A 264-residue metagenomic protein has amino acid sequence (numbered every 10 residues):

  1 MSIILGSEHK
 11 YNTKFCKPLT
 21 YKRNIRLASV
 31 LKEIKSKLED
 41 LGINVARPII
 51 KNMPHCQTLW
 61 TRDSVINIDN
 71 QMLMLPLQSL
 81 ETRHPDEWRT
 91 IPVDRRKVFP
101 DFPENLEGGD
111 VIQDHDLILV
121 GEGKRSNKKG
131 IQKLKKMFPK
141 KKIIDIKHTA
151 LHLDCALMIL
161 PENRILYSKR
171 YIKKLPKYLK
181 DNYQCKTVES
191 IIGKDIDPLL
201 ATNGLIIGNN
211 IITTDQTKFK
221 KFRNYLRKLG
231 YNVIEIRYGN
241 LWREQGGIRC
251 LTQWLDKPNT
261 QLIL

Functional and structural regions predicted by a protein language model:
M1-L264: The feature marks the mature, well-folded catalytic cores of soluble enzymes
